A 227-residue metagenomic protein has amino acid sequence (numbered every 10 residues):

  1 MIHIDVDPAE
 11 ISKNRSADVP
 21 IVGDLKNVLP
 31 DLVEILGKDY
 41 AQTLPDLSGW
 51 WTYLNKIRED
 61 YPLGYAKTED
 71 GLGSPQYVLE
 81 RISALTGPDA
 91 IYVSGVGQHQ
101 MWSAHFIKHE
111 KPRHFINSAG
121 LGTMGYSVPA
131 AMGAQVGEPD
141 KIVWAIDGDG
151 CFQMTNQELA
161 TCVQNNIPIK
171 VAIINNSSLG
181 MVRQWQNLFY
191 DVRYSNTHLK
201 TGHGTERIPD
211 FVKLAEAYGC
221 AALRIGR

Functional and structural regions predicted by a protein language model:
M1-W51: Glycine-rich, acidic loop regions that bind phosphate or pyrophosphate groups
I2, I35-P45, G49-K56, L79-E80 (+1 more regions): Structural signature of the thiamine diphosphate
I2, I91-V93, W144, K170-V171: A structural signal for isolated positions on well-ordered beta-strands in alpha/beta enzyme cores
I4, G95, M154: Replace "coordinates the UDP/GDP/TDP-sugar" with "coordinates nucleotide-activated sugar donors
I11-V22, K26-L32, W102-R227: Thiamine diphosphate
Y40-P45, P62-E69, A90-I91, Y190 (+1 more regions): Residue-level signal for secondary-structure boundary elements
D46-T68, A134, K170, L179-L188: Charged, low-complexity, helix-prone segments enriched in Lys/Glu/Asp/Gln
Y53-D140: Active-site diphosphate/adenylate-binding microenvironment
